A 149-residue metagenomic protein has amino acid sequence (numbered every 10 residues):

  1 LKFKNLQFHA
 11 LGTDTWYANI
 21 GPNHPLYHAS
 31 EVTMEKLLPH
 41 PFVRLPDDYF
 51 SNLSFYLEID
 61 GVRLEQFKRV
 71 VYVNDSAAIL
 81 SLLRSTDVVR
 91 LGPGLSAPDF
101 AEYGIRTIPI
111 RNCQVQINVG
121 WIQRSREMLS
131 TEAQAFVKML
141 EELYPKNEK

Functional and structural regions predicted by a protein language model:
L1, P22, Y49, G92-S96 (+1 more regions): Short secondary-structure boundary segments
L1-N5, A29, P98-Y103: Short loop/helix-cap segments at secondary-structure boundaries that form the rim of catalytic
L1-W16, I20, E58, R106-I108: Short beta-strand-centered segments that line the small-molecule binding cleft or hinge of alpha/beta clamshell
H9, E35, L80-S81: Alpha-helical segments flanking ligand/cofactor-binding loops in enzyme cores
Y17-N19, P25, V43, V89 (+1 more regions): Residues embedded in well-ordered beta-strands
L26-S30, M34, L38-R63, G94 (+3 more regions): Secondary-structure junction motif
H28, R106-K149: A late-sequence structural motif
D47-T107: Hydrophobic hinge/microswitch elements
